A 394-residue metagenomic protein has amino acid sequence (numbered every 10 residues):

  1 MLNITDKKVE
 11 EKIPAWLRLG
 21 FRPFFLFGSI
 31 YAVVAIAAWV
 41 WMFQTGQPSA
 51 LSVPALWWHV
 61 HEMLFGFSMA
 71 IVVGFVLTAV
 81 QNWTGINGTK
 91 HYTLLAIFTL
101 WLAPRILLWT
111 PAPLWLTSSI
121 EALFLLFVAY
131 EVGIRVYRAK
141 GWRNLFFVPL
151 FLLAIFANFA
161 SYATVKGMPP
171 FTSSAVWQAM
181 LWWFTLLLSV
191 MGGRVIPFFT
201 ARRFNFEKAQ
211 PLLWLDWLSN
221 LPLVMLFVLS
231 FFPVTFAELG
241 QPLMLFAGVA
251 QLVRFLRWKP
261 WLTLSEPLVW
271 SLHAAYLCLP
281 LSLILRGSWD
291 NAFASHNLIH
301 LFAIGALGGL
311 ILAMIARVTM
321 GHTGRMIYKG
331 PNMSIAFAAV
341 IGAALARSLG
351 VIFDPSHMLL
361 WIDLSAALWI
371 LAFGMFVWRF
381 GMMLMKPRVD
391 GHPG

Functional and structural regions predicted by a protein language model:
M1-G394: Hydrophobic alpha-helical transmembrane segments of multi-pass integral membrane proteins
